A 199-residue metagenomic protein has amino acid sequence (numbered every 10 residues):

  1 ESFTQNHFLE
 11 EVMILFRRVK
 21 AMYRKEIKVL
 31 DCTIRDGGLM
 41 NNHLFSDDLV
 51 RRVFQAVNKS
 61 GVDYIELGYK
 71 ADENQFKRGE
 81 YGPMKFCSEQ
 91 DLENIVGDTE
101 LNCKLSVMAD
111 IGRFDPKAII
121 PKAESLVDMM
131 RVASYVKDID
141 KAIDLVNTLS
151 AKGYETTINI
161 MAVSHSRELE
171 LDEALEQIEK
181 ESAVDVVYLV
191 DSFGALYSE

Functional and structural regions predicted by a protein language model:
N6-F16: N-terminal amphipathic/hydrophobic targeting modules at extreme N-termini, encompassing cleavable Sec/SRP-type signal
M22-N42, E155-M161: N-terminal small/glycine-rich loop or linker at the start of catalytic domains across soluble metabolic enzymes
R24-C32, A56-N74: N-terminal glycine-rich anion-binding loops that anchor highly charged ligand groups
G37, V57, M130, V187: Conserved, mostly hydrophobic/aromatic
H43-D47, I160-L171, G194-S198: Active-site glycine- and acidic-residue-rich loops that bind and position anionic ligands or nucleotide-like cofactors
H43-R52, S134-K141: Glycine-rich anion/phosphate-binding loops
G61, A123-D128, E173-V190: Structural recognition of alpha->loop->beta junctions
Y64, Y69-E173: Active-site beta->alpha loop and helix N-cap motifs at the rims of alpha/beta catalytic domains
